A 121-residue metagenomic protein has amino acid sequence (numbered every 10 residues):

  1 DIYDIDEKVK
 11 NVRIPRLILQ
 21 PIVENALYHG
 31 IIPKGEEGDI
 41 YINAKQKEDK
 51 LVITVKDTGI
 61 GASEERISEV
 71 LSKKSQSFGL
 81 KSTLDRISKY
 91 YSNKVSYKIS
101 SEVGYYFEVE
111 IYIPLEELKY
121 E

Functional and structural regions predicted by a protein language model:
D1-K10, E102: Conserved catalytic submotifs in the C-terminal HATPase_c
P15, S68-S96: ATP phosphate-binding glycine-rich loop and adjacent ATP-lid/helix-beta elements within ATP-binding kinase/ATPase
P15-E36: Conserved ATP-binding N-box helix of the HATPase_c
E37-D39, G61, E102-E110: Glycine-rich nucleotide-binding loop
E37-D49: Short beta-strand/loop element within the Bergerat-fold HATPase_c
D57: Acidic ATP/Mg2+-coordinating residue in the GHKL
S63-E65: Short helix N-cap motif at coil->helix boundaries in the Bergerat
I111-E117: C-terminal beta-strand of the catalytic ATP-binding
